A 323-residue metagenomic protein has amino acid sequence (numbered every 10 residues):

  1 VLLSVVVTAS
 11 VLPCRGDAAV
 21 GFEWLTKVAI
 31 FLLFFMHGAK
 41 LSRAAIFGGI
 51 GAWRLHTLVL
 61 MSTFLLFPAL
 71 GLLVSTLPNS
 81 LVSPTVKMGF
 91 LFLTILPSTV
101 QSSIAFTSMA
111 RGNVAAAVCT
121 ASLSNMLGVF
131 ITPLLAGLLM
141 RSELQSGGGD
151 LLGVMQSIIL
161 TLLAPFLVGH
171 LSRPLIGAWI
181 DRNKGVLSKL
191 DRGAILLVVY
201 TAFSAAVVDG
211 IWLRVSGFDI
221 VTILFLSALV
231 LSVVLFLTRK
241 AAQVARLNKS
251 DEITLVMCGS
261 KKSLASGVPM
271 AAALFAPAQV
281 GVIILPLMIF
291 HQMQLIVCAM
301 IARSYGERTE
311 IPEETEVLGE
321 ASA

Functional and structural regions predicted by a protein language model:
V1-P84, G137, R141-K249, E313-A323: Structural signature of multi-pass alpha-helical membrane transport proteins
V7, V11, K40, L65 (+10 more regions): Residues within alpha-helical transmembrane segments of multi-pass membrane proteins, especially transporters, ion
L12-T26, A52-L55, K261-P286: Transmembrane helix-boundary motif of multi-pass solute transporters/channels
G48, Q101-N113, R239-V244, M270-A276 (+1 more regions): Helix-loop junctions at the membrane interface of multi-pass solute transporters
W53-L60, L81-I95, G112-S122, G185 (+3 more regions): The feature identifies polytopic integral membrane transport proteins across all domains of life
S62-L70, I95-V100, A116-L138, I159-L163 (+2 more regions): Membrane-embedded alpha-helical segments of transport systems, primarily multispan ion/solute transporters
S75-I131, A136, M140-L151: Membrane-interface helix-loop-helix junctions at boundaries between adjacent transmembrane segments
L264-A323: C-terminal transmembrane helix pair
